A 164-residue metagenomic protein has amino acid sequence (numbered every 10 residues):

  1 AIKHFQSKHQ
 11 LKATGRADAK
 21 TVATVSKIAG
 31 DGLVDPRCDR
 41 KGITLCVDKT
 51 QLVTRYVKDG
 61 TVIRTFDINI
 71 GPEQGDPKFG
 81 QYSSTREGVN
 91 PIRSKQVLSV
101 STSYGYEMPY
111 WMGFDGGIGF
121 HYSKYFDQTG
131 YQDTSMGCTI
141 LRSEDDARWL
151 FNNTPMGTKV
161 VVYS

Functional and structural regions predicted by a protein language model:
A1-H4, M156: Primarily hydrophobic membrane-targeting regions of prokaryotic envelope proteins
K3-T85: Cell wall/extracellular polymer interaction/catalysis modules
A13-R16, K20-G42, Y82-E87, Q96-S164: Exported/periplasmic cell-wall-interacting domains
